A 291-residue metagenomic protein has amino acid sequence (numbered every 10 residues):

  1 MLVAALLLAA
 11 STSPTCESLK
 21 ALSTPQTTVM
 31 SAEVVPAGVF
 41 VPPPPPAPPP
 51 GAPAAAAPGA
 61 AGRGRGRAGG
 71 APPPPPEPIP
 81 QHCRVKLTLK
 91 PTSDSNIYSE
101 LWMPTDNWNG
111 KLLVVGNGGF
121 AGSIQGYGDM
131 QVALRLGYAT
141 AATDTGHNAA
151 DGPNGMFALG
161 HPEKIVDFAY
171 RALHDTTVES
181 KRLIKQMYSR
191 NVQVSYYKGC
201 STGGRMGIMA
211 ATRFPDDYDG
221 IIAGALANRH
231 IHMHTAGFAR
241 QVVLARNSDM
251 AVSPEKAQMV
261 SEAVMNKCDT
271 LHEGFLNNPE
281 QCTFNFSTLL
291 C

Functional and structural regions predicted by a protein language model:
M1-A10: Sec-dependent N-terminal signal peptides
A9-G110, Y127, S261, H272-L276 (+2 more regions): Catalytic-loop region of hydrolases
M30-S31, Q186-Y197, F275-N278: Surface-exposed patches in mature extracellular/periplasmic domains of secreted proteins
P73-P75, N109, N117-V192, T235-A236 (+1 more regions): Cap/lid segment of the alpha/beta-hydrolase catalytic domain
L89-P91, N117-G119, L226: Glycine-rich His-Gly loop
I165, M209-C291: A catalytic-pocket lid/entrance helix-loop region that shapes and gates access to the active site across common
K198-G203, G207: Gly/Ala-rich beta-loop-alpha elbow adjacent to hydrolase catalytic centers
